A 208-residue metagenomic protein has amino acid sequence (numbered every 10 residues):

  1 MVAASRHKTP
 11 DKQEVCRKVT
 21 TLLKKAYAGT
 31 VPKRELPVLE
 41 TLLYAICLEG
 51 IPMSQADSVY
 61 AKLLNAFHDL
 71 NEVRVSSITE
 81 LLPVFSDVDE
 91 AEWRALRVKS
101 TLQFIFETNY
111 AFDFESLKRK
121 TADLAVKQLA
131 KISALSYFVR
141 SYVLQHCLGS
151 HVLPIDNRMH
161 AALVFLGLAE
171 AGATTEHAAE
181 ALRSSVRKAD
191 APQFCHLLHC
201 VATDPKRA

Functional and structural regions predicted by a protein language model:
M1-R119, A189-D190, C195-A208: N-terminal polyanion-binding entry modules of DNA glycosylases/AP lyases and select other DNA-binding proteins
L42-C47, V98, T121-G167: Catalytic DNA-binding helix-loop module of base-excision-repair DNA glycosylases/AP lyases
L64, L82, K99, L144 (+4 more regions): Conserved protein kinase catalytic domain
H68-D69, A169-H177: Short, charged, surface-exposed loops that flank catalytic or proteolytic processing sites
T79, S86-D87, F104, K131 (+5 more regions): Residues within well-ordered alpha-helical secondary structure of globular protein domains
N109-F112, Y137-Y142, L153-I155, G172-A173 (+1 more regions): Short, structured loop/turn "capping" segments at alpha-beta junctions
D156-L163, T175-E180, A191-C195: Short amphipathic alpha-helical surface patches that serve as generic macromolecular interface elements
L168, H177-K188: Accessory, usually C-terminal, subdomains that scaffold auxiliary metal cofactors
